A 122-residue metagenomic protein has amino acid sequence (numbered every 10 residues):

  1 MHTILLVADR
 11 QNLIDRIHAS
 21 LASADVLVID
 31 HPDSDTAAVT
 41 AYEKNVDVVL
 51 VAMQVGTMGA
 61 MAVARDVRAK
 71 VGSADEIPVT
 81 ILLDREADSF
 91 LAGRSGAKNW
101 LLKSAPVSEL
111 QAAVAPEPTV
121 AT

Functional and structural regions predicted by a protein language model:
H2-N12, I17-L21: Conserved acidic segment of CheY-like receiver
V7-A8, A52, L83: Conserved acidic carboxylate
V26-D33: Short hydrophobic/Thr-rich beta-strand motif most characteristic of the beta2 strand and flanking loop of CheY-like
D33-V48: Acidic, metal-coordinating helix/loop segments flanking the phosphotransfer/catalytic sites of two-component signaling
L50-R68: Conserved phosphotransfer microenvironments
A62, I81-L101: Alpha4 helix (beta4-alpha4-beta5 surface) of REC/receiver domains from two-component response regulators
G72-P78: His-Asp phosphorelay/catalytic-motif detector in bacterial-type signaling
A105-V114: C-terminal output helix
